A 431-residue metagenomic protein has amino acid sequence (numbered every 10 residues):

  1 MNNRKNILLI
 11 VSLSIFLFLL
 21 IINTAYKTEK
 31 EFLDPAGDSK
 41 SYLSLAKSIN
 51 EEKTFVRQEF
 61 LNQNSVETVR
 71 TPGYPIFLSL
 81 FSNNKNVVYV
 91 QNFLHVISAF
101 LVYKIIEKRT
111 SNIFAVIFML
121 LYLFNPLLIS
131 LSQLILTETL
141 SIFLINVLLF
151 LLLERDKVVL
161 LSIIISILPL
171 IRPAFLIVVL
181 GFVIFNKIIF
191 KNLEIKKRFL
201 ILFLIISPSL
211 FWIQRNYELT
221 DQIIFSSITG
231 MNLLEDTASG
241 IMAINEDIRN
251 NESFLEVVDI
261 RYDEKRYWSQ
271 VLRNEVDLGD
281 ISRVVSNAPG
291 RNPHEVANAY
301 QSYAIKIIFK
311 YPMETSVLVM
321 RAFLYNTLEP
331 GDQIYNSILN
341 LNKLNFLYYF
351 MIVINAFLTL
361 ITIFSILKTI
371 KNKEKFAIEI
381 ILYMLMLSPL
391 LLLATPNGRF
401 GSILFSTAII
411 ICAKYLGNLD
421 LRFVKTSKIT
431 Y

Functional and structural regions predicted by a protein language model:
D38, S44-N50, Q63-K85, Y89 (+1 more regions): Short hydrophobic/aromatic helix or loop-helix immediately within or flanking a transmembrane segment in polytopic
N83-V90, P289-G290, V296-S302, K306-L385: Membrane-interface anchor segments at the N-terminal boundary of transmembrane helices in multi-pass membrane enzymes
N86-T110, F114, F143, V147 (+1 more regions): Transmembrane-helix motifs of polytopic, lipid-linked glycan transferases
V90-L94, L120-V147, L152, L168-V178 (+1 more regions): Multi-pass, polyprenyl lipid-linked donor-dependent membrane glycosyltransferases
L101, I105, L140-L161, I165 (+2 more regions): Specific aromatic-rich, kink-prone transmembrane helix
V102-F124, I142-F143, V158-L160, K373-E379: Transmembrane-helix signature of polytopic, membrane-embedded enzymes that assemble or transfer cell-envelope glycans
F118-M119, V159-P173, V183, L204-Q214 (+1 more regions): Membrane-interface alpha helices of multi-pass inner-membrane proteins
F225-Y325: Membrane-proximal stem/loop segments at transmembrane-domain junctions that anchor or position
